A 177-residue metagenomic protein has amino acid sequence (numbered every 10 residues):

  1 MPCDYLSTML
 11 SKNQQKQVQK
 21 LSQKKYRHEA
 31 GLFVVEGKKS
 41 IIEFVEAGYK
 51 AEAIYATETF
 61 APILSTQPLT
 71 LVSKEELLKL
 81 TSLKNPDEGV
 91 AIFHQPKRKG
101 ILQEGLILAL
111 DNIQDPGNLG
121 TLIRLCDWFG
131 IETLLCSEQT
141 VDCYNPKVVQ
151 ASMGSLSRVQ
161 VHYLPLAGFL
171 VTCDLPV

Functional and structural regions predicted by a protein language model:
P2-E58, T140-V141: Boundary-proximal intrinsically disordered activation/regulatory segments immediately upstream of a helical core
Y5, E46, G100-V177: RNA substrate-binding interface of SAM-dependent RNA methyltransferases
E29-L32, K50-A53, Q67-P68, E132-L134 (+2 more regions): Short active-site oxyanion
K38, A56-P62, Q95-P96, L166: Short, polar loop motifs at secondary-structure junctions
A61-P62, K74-L80, L166-T172: A short acidic, often aromatic-flanked loop/helix-cap motif at beta-alpha or helix-coil junctions that lines enzyme
L64-E75, G105, P176-V177: Active-site regions of enzymes building and remodeling cell-envelope glycoconjugates
L69-K97: Glycine/small-residue-rich loop that forms an oxyanion/phosphate-binding "nest" at active or ligand-binding sites
